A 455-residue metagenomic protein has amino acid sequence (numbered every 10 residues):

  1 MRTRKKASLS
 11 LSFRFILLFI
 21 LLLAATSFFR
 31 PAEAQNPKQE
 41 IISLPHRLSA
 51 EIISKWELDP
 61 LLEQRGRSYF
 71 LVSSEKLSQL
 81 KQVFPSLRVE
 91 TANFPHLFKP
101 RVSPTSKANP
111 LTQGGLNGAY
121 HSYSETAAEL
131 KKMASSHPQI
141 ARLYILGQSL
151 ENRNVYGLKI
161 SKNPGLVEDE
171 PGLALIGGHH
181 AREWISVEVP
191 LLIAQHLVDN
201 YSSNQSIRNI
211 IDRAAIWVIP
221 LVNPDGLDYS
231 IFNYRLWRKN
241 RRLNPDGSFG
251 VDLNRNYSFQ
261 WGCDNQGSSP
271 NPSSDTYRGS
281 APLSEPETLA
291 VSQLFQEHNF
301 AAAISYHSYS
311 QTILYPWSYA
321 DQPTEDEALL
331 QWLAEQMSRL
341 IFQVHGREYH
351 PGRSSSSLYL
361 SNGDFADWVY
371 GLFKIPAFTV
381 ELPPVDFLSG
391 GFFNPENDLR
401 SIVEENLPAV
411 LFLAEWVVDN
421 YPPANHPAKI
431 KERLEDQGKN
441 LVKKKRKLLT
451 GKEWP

Functional and structural regions predicted by a protein language model:
M1-L11: N-terminal secretory signal peptides that target proteins for export/translocation
R2, F29-P455: M14 metallocarboxypeptidase catalytic domain recognition
A7-L9, F19, D246, G451: Intrinsically disordered, low-complexity segments enriched in polar/charged small residues
R14-S27: Bacterial N-terminal signal peptides
